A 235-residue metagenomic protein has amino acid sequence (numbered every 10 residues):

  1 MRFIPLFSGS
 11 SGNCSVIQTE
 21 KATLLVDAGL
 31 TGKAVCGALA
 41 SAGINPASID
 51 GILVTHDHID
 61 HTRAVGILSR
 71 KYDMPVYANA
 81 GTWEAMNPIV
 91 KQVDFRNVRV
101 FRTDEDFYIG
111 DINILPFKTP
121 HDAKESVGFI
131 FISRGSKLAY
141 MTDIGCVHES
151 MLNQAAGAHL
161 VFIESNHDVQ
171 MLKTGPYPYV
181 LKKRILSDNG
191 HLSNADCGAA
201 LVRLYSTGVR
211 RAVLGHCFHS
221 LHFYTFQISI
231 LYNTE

Functional and structural regions predicted by a protein language model:
M1-A42, E125-D143, L160: Conserved beta-strand hairpin/beta-sheet module of binuclear metal-dependent hydrolase folds, prominently
I4-S15, T55-V65, S69, N87 (+1 more regions): Structured catalytic core of nucleotide-sugar glycosyltransferases
A22, Y72-P75, S206-R211: A short helix->loop->beta-strand "cap" motif at the edges of active sites that frequently abuts
V26-G29, D50-D57, Y77-A80, A139-T142 (+2 more regions): Active-site neighborhood of phospho(di)ester-bond hydrolases with catalytic His/Asp-centered motifs
K33-A78: Active-site metal-binding motif and surrounding structural segment of the metallo-beta-lactamase
A80-G128, I132-S136: Metallo-beta-lactamase
E149-E235: Cap/insert and terminal regions of metallo-dependent hydrolase folds
